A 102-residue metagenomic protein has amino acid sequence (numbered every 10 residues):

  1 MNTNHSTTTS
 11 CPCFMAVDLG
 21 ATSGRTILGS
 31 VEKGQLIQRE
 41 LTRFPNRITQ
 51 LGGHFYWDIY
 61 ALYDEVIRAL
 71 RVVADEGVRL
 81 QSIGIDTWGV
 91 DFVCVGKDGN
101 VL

Functional and structural regions predicted by a protein language model:
M1-L102: N-terminal glycine/serine-rich phosphate-binding loop of ATP-dependent small-molecule kinases, especially carbohydrate
